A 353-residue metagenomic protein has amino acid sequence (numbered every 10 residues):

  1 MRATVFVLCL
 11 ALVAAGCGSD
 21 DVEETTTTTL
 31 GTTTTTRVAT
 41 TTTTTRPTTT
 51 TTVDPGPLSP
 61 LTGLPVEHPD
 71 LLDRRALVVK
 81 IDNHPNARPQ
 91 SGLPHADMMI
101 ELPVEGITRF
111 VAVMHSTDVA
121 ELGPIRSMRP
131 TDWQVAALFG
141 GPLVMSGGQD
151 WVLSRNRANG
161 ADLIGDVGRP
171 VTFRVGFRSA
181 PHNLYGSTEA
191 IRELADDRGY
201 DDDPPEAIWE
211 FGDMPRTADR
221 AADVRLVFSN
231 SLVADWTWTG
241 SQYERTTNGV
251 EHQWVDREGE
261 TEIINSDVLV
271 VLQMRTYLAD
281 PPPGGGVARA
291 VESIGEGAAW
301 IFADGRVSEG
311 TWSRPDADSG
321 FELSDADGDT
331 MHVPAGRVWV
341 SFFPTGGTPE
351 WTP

Functional and structural regions predicted by a protein language model:
M1-V7: Sec-dependent signal peptide recognition, specifically the positively charged N-region followed immediately by
V13-G16: C-terminal motif of bacterial Sec signal peptides marking the signal peptidase cleavage site
G18-D21: Bacterial signal peptide processing site
E23-V53: Extracellular mucin-like PTS domains
V53-M98, E105-P353: A surface/extracellular/periplasmic glyco- and lipid-processing/surface-interacting theme
